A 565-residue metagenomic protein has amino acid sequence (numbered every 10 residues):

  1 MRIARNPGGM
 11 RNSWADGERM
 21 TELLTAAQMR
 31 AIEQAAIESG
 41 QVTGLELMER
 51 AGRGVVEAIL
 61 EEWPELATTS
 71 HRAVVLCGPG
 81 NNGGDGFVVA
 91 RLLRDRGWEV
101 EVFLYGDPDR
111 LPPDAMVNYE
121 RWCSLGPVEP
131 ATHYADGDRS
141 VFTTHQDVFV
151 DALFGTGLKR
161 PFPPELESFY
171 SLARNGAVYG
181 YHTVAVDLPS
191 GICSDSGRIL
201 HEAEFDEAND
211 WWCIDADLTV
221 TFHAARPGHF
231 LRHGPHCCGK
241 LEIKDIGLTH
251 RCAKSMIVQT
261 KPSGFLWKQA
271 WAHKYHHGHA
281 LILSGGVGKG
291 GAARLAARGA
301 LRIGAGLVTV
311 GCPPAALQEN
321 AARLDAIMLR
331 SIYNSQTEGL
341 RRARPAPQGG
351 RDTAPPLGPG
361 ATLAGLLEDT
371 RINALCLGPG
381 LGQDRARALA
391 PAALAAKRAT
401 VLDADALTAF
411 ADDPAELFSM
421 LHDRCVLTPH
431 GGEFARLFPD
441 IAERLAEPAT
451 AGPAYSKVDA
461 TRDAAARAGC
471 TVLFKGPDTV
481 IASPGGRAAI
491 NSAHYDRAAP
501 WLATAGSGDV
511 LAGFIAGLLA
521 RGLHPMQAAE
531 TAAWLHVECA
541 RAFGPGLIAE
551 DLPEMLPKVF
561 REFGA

Functional and structural regions predicted by a protein language model:
R2-I3, G9-D107, P112, M116 (+4 more regions): Small-residue (G/A/S/T)-rich helix-start motifs and N-terminal tracts that mark the onset
T68, R96, R121, A131-F142 (+3 more regions): A generic structural signal for ordered secondary structure
C77, L104, G126, L153-G157: Generic hydrophobic/packing signal
N118-Y134, L166, T249-S263: Short coil-to-helix leader/linker segments, especially the first N-terminal amphipathic alpha-helix with its helix
W122-H145, A177, P356-E368, L381: A structured beta-alpha segment of the ubiquitous adenosine-cofactor-binding alpha/beta core
G137-R139, T144-F162, L375-R385, A466 (+1 more regions): Glycine-rich phosphate-binding loop
Q146-V148, L153-K254: Internal gly/pro-rich beta-alpha loop/helix module that stabilizes soluble enzyme cofactors or their anionic handles
